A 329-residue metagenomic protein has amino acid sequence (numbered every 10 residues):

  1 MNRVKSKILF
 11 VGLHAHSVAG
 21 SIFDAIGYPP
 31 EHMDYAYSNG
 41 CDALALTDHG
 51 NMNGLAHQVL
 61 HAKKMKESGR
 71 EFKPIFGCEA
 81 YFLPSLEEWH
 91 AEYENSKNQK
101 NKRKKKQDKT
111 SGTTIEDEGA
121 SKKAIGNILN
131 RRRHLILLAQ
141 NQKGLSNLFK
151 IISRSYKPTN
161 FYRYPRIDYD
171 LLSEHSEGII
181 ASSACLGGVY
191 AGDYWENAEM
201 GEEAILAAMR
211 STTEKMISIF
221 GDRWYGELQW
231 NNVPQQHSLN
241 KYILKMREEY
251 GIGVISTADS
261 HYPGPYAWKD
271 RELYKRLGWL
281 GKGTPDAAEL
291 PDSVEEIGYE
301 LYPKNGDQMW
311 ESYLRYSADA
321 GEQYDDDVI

Functional and structural regions predicted by a protein language model:
M1-I329: Phosphodiester-processing cores and adjacent nucleic acid-binding clamps
